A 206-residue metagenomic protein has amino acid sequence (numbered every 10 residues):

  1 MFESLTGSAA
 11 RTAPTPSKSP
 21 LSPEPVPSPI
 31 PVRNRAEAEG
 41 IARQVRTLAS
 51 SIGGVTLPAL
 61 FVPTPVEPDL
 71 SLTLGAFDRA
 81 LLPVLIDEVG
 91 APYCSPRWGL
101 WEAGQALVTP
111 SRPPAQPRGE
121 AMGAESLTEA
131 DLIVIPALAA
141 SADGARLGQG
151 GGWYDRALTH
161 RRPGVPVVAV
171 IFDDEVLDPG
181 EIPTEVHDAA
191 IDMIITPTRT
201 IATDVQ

Functional and structural regions predicted by a protein language model:
M1-P16, P20-P27, V32, G119-I133 (+2 more regions): Surface-exposed, charge/polar-rich loops and edge strands
M1-T128: N-terminal active-site beta-alpha-beta segment that forms phosphate/nucleotide-binding and substrate-recognition loops
E37, I41, W153-Y154, A190: Internal, well-ordered alpha-helical segments in soluble enzyme and binding-protein domains
P63-V66, L138-A142: Short glycine-rich anion-binding loops that position phosphate/pyrophosphate groups of nucleotides and phosphorylated
L107-V108, P136-A140: Short secondary-structure transition/capping segments
